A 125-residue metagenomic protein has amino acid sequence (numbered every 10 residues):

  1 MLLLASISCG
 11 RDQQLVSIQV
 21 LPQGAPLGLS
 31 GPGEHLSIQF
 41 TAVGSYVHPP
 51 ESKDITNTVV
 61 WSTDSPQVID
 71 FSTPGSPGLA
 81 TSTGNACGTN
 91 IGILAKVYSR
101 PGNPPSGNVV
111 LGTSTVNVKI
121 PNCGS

Functional and structural regions predicted by a protein language model:
M1-I7: Sec-dependent bacterial lipoprotein signal peptides
C9-S125: Extracytoplasmic soluble-region selector
